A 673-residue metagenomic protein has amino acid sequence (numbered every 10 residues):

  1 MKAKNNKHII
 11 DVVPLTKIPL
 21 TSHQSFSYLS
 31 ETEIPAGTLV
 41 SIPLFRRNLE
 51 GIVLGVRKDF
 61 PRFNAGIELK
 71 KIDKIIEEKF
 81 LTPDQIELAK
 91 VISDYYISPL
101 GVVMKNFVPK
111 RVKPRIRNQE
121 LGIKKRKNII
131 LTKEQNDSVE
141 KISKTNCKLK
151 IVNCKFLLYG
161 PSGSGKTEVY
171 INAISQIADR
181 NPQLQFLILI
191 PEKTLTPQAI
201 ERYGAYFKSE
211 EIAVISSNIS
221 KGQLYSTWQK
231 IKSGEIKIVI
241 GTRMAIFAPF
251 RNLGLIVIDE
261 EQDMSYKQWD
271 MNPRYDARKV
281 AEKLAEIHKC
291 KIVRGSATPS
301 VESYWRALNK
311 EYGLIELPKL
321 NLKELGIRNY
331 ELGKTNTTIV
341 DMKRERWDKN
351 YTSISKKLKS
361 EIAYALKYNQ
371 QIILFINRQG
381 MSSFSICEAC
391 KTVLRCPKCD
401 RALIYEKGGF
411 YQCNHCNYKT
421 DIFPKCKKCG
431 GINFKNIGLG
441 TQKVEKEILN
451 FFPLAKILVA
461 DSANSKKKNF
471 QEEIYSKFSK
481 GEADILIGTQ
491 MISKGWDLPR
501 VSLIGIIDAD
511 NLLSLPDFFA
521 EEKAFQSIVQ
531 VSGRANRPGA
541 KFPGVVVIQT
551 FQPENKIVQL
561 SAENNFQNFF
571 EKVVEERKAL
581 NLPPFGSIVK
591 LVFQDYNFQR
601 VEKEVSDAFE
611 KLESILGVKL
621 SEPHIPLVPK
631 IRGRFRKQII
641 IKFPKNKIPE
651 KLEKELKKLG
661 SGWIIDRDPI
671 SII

Functional and structural regions predicted by a protein language model:
K2-N146, C154-K155, G163, V340: Terminal, basic amphipathic appendages of nucleotide-handling enzymes
I18-T21, L580-G586, K630-G633: Short, flexible turn/loop "capping" segments at secondary-structure junctions
E33-T38, F598-E604, K645-E653: Short, conserved charged micro-motifs
N48, E622-E650: Short, intrinsically disordered low-complexity segments
E87, V618-E622, L659-I673: Conserved short beta-strand edge segments in small beta-sheet-based binding/regulatory domains
K127, T132, K155-K237, G241-E602 (+5 more regions): Inter-lobe coupling/hinge segments of SF2-like helicase ATPases
F452-A455, L612-L620, G660-S661: Short secondary-structure junctions
E610-S614, K619-R632, P669-I670: A carboxyl-terminal module marker
